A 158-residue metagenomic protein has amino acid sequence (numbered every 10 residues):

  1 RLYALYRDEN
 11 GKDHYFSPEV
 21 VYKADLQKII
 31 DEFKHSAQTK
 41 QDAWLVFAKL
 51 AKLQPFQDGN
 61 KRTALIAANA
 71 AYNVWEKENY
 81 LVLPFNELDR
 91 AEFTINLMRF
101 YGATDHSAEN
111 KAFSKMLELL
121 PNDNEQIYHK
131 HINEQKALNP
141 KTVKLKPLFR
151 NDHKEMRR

Functional and structural regions predicted by a protein language model:
R1-R158: FIC/Doc superfamily catalytic core
